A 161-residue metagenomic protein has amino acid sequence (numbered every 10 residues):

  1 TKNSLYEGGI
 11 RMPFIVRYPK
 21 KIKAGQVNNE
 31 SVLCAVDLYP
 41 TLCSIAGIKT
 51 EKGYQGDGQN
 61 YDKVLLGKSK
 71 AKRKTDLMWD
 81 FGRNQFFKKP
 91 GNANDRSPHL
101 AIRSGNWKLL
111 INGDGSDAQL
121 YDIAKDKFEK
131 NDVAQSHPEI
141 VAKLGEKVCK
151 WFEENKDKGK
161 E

Functional and structural regions predicted by a protein language model:
T1-K21: Histidine-centered active-site microenvironments of extracellular/periplasmic hydrolases and transferases
K2-L5, I22-S31, V36-I123, E154-K160: C-terminal cap/loop subdomain of S1 sulfatases and analogous C-terminal strand-loop tails that border
T41, E129-D132: A general alpha-helix detector
I102, V141-L144: Hydrophobic packing residues in well-ordered alpha-helices of helical domains and bundles
D126: Intrinsically disordered, low-complexity polar regions and short flexible loop motifs
N131-E139: Active-site-proximal N-terminal segment of extracellular/periplasmic enzymes that hydrolyze or transfer
H137, L144-V148: Short amphipathic alpha-helical coiled-coil/interface segments
